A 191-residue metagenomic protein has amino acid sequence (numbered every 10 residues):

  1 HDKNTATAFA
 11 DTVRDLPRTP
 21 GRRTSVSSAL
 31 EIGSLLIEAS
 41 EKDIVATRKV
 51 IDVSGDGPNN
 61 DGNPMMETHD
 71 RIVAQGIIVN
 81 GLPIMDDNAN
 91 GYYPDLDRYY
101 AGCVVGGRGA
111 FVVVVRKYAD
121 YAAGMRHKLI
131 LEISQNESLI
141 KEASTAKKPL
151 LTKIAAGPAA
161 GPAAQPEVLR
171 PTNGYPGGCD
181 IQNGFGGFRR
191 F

Functional and structural regions predicted by a protein language model:
H1, S54-G57, L82-M85, V115-Y118: Active-site-proximal beta-strand/loop segments in catalytic clefts of secreted hydrolases
D2-R48, G81-L96, G124: Von Willebrand factor
R14, R18, S34-K42, N59 (+5 more regions): Sec-exported extracytoplasmic/periplasmic mature domains
G33, T47-G62, V104: DG-centered beta-turn motif at the end of beta-strands
G57-G102: VWA/integrin I-like adhesion module and closely mimicked acidic/polar interface patches used
I84-I140: Von Willebrand factor A/integrin I-like adhesion domains
V113, G124-F191: A cross-kingdom marker for long, charged
